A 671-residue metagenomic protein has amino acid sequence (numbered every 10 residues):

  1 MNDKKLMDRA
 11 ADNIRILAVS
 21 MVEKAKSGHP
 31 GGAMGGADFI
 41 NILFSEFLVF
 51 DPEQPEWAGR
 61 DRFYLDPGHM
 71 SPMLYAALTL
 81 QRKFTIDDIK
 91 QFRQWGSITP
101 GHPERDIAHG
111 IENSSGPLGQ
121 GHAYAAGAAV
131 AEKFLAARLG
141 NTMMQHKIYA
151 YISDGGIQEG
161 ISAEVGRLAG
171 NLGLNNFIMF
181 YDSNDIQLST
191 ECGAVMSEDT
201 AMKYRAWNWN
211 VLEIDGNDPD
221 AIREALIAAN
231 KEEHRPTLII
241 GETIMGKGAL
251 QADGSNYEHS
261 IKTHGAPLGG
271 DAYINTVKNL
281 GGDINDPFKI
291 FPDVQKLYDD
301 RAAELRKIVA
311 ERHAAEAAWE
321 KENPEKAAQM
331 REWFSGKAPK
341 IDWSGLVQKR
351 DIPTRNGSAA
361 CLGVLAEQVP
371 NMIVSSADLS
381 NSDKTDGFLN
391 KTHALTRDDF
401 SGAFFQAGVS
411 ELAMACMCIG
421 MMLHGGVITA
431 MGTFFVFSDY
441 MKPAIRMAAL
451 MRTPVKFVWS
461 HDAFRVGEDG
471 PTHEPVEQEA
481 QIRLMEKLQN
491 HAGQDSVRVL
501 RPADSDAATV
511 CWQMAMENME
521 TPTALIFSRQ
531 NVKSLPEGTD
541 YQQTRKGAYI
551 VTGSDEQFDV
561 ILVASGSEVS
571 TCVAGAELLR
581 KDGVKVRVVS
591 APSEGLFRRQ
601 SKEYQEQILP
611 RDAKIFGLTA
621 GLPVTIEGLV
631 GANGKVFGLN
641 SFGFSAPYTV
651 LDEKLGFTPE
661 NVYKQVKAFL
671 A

Functional and structural regions predicted by a protein language model:
M1-K147, K296, A302-I526, N531-K533 (+3 more regions): Thiamine diphosphate
L65-D66, S153, I214, G241 (+5 more regions): Small/polar loops that bind or transfer phosphate-bearing groups
Q94-D106, V130, F134-Q145, S162-K289 (+4 more regions): Thiamine diphosphate
A150-Y151, M179, S375, F616: Residue-level marker for buried hydrophobic side chains located in beta-strands that build the well-ordered beta-sheet
G155-I161: Short acidic, Gly/Ser-rich segments with clustered Asp/Glu that frequently serve as metal-coordination loops in enzyme
E159, I222-R223, S382-K384, M414 (+4 more regions): Short, well-ordered alpha-helical microsegments
V277-I308: Non-catalytic, alpha-helical, charged scaffold/linker segments that couple or flank catalytic or architectural cores
